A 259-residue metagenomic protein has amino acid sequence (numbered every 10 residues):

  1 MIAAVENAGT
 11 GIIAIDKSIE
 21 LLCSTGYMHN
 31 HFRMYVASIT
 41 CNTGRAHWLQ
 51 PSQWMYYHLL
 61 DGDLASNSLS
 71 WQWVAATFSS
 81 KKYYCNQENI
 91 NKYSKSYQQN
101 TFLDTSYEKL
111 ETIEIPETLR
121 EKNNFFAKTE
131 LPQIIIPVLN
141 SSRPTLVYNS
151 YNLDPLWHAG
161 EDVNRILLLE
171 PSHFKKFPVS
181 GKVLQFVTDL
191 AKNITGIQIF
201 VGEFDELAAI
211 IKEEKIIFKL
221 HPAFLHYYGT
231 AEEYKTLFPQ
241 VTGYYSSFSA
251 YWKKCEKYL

Functional and structural regions predicted by a protein language model:
M1-L131: Active-site-proximal binding-pocket segments
E20-S24, L49, N67, K122-L259: Trp/Phe/Arg-rich N-terminal binding region typifying the photolyase-homology
